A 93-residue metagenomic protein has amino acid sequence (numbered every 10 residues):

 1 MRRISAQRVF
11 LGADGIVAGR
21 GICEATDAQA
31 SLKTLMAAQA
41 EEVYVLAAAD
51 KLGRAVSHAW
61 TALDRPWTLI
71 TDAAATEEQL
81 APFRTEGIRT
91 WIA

Functional and structural regions predicted by a protein language model:
M1-A93: Conserved phosphate- and dinucleotide-binding cores of soluble alpha/beta proteins, encompassing both enzyme active
